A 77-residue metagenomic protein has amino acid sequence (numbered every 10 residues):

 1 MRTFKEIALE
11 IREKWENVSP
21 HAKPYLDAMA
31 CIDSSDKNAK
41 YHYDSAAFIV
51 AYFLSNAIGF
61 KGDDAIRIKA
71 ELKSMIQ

Functional and structural regions predicted by a protein language model:
R2-A28: N-terminal acidic leader/helix
I7, M29-I32, A57, M75: Low-complexity, intrinsically disordered/propeptide-like segments
A8, L26-M29, A47, A65 (+1 more regions): Generic L/I/V-rich hydrophobic alpha-helical segments across diverse proteins
E16-K23, K37-K40, K61, A65: Residue-level signal for secondary-structure boundary elements
A22-Y25, V50, N56, I68: Terminal low-complexity, poorly structured segments
D33-K61: Acidic, low-complexity, intrinsically disordered interaction modules
N56-Q77: Short, compact, well-ordered microdomains
